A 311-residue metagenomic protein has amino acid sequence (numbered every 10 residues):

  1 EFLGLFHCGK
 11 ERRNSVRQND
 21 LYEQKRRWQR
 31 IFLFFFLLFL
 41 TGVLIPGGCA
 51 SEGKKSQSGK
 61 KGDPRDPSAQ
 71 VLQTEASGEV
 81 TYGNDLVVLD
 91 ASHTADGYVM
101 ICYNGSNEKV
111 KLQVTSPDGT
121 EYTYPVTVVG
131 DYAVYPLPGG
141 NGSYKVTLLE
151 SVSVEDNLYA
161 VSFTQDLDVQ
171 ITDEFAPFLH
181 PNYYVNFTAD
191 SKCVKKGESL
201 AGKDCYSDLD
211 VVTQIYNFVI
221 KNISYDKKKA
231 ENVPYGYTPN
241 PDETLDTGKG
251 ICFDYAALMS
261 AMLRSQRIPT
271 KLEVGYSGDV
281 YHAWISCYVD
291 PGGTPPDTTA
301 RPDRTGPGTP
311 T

Functional and structural regions predicted by a protein language model:
G4, C8-R13, R17-L209, P295-P302: N-terminal accessory/pre-domain segments preceding catalytic cores
K60-P64, Q73, E231-V233, E243-G250: A broad, low-specificity signal for short, low-complexity segments enriched in glycine/proline and polar/charged
T123, T247-G250, E273-Y276: Alpha-helix capping and helix-loop boundary segments enriched in small/acidic/polar residues
Y144, Y159, F178, Y216-F218 (+2 more regions): Aromatic side chains
L179-T247, P295, P307: Secondary-structure boundary elements
V211-I215, T247-L263: Active-site nucleophilic cysteine motif
D254-T311: Hydrophobic/aromatic-rich core segments of domains that either
